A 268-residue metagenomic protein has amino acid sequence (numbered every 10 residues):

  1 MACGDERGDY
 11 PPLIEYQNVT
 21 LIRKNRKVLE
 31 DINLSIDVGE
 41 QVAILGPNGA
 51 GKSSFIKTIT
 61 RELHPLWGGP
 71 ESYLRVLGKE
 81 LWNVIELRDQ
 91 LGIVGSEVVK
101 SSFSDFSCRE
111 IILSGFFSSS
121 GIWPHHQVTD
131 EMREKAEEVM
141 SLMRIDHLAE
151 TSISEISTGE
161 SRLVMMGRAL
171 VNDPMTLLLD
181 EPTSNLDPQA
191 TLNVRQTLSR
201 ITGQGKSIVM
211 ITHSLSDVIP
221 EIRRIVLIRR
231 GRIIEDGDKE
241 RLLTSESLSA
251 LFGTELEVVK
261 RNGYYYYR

Functional and structural regions predicted by a protein language model:
I14, L29-D31: Conserved structural motif at the start of ABC-family nucleotide-binding domains
L113, V128-L148: Conserved ABC ATPase "signature" region
H126, S152-I156: Conserved ABC ATPase signature
L177-E181: Catalytic Walker B motif of ABC-type/P-loop ATPase nucleotide-binding domains
T212-H213: H-loop/switch region of ABC-family ATPase nucleotide-binding domains
S249-R268: ABC ATPase nucleotide-binding domains
